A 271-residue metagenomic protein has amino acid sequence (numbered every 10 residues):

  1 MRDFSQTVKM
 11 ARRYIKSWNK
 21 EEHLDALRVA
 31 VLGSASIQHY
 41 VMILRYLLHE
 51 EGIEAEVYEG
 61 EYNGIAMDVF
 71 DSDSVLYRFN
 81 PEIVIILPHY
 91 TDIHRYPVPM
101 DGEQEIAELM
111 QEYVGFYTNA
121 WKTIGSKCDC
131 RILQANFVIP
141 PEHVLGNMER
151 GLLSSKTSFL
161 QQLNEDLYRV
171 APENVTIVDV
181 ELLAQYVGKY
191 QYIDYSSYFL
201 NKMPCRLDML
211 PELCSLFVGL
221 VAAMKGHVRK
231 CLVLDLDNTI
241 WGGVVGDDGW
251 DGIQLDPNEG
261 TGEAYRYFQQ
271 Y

Functional and structural regions predicted by a protein language model:
M1-E259: Extracellular glycan-modifying ectodomains
P257-Y271: Short, acidic loop-to-helix structural element flanking the phosphoryl-transfer center in phosphate-processing enzymes
